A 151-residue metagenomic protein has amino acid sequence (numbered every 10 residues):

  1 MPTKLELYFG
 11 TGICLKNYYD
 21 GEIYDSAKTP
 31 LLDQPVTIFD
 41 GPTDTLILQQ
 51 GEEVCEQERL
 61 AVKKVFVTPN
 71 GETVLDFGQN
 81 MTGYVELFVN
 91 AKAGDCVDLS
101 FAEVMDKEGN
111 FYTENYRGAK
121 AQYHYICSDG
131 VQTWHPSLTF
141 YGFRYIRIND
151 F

Functional and structural regions predicted by a protein language model:
M1-F151: Extracellular/oxidizing-compartment recognition motifs
